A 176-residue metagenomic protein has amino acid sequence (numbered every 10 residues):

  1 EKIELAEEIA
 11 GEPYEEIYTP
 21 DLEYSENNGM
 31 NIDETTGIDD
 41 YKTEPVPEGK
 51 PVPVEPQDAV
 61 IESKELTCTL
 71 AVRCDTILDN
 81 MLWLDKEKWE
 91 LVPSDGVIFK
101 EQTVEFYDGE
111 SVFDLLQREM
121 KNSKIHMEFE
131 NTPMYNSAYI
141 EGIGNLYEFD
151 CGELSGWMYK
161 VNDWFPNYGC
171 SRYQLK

Functional and structural regions predicted by a protein language model:
K2-K176: Ubiquitin-like/PB1-type beta-grasp interaction modules and other compact soluble beta-rich domains
